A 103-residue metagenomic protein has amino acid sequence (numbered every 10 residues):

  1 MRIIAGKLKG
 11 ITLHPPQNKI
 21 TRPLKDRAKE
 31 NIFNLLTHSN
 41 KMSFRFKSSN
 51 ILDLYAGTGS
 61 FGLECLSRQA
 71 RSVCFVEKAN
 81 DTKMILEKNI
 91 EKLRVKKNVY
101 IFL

Functional and structural regions predicted by a protein language model:
M1-L103: Class I S-adenosyl-L-methionine-dependent methyltransferase catalytic core
